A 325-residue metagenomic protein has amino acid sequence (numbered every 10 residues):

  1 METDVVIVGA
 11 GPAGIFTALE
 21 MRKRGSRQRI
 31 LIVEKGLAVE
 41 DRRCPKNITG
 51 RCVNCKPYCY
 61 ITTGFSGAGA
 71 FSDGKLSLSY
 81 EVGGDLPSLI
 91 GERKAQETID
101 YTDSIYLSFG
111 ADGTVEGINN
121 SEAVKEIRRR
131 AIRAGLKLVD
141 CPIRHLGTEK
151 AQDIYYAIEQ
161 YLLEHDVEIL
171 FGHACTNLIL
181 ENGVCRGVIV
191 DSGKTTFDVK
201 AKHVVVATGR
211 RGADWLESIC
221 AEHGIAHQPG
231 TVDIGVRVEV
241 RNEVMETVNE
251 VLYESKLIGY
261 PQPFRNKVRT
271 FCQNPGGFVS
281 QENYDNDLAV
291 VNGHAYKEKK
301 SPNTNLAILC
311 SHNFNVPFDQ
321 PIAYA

Functional and structural regions predicted by a protein language model:
M1-G83, V124-A325: Residues forming the flavin
G64-G117: Dinucleotide-binding Rossmann-like beta1-alpha1 core, especially the glycine-rich loop that anchors the ADP
Q96-N119, A123-L138, A307-I308: Internal alpha/beta core interface subdomains
